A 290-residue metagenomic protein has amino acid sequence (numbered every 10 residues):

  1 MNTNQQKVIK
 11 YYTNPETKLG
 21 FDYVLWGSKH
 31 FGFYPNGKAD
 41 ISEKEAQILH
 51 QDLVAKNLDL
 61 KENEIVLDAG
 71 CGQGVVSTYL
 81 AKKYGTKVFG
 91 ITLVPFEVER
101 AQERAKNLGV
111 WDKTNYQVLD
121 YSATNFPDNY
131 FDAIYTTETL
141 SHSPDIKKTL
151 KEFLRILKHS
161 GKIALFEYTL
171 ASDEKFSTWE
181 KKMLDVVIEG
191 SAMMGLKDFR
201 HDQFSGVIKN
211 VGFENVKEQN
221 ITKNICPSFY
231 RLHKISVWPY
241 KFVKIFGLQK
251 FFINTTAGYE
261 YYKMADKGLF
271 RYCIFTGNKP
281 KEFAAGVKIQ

Functional and structural regions predicted by a protein language model:
M1-D22: N-terminal auxiliary segments of SAM/dcSAM-dependent transferases
H30-F33, K44-E62: Conserved alpha-helix/loop element of class I SAM-dependent methyltransferases that forms part of the SAM/SAH-binding
I65-L67, Q73-A123: Class I SAM-dependent methyltransferase SAM/SAH-binding core
S122-A133: A short acidic, Gly/Pro-enriched loop at the edge of an enzyme's catalytic core that lines a small-molecule cofactor
K147-K162: A short glycine-rich, Lys/Arg-flanked "PGG" loop and its adjoining helix->strand segment in the class I
A164-V187: Conserved class I S-adenosyl-L-methionine
V186-Q203: Acceptor-substrate binding/catalytic loop of class I
W238-P239, F252-Q290: C-terminal lobe and adjacent flexible extensions of AdoMet/dcAdoMet transferase-like proteins
